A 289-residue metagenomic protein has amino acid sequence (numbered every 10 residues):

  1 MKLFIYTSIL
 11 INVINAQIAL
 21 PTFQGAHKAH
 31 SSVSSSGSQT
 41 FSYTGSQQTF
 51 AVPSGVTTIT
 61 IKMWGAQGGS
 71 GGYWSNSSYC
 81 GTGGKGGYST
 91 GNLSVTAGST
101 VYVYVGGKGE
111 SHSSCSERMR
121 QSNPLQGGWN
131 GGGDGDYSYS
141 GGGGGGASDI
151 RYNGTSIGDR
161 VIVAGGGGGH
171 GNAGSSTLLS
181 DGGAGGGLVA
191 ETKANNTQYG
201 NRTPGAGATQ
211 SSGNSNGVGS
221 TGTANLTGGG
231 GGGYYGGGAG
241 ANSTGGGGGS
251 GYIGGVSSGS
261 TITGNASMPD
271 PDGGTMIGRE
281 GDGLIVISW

Functional and structural regions predicted by a protein language model:
M1-A51, S260-W289: Enriched but not universal
Y43-S54, Q210-A224: Surface-exposed ligand/attachment interfaces on beta-rich extracellular proteins
S46, T57, K85-S89, S99 (+5 more regions): Residues that flank catalytic or metal-binding motifs in active/ligand-binding sites
P53-T60, T96-T100: Extended extracellular/luminal ectodomain segments enriched in beta-structured repeat modules
T60-M63, Y102-Y104, D149, V161-G165 (+3 more regions): Structural recognition of the beta-strand scaffold that forms the well-ordered cores of secreted hydrolase catalytic
S70-G84: Short, surface-exposed beta-strand/strand-loop-strand elements in extracellular ectodomains
G83-R202: Secretome/extracellular-domain signature
V218-W289: Extracellular low-complexity, Gly/Ser/Thr-rich intrinsically disordered linkers and protease-sensitive activation/hinge
